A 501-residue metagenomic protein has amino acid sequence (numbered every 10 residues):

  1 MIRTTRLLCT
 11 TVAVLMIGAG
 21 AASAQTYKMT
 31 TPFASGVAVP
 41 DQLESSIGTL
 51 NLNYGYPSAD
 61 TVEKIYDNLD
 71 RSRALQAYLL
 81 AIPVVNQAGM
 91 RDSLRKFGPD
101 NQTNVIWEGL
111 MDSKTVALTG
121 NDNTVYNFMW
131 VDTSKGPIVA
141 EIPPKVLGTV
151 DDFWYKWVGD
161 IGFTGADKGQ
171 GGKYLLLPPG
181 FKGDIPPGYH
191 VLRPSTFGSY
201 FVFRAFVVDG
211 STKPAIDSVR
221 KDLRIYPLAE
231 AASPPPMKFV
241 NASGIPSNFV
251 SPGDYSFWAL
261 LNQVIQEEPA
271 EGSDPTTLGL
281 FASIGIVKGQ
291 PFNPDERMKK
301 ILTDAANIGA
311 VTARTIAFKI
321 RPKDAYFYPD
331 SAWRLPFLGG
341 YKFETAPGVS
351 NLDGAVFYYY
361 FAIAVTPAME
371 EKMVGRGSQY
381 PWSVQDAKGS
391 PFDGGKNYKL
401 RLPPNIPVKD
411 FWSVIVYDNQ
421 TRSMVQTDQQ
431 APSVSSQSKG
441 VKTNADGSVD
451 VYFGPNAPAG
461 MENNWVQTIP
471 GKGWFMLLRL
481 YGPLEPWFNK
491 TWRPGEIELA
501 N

Functional and structural regions predicted by a protein language model:
I2-S23: Gram-negative bacterial Sec-dependent N-terminal signal peptides
A24-N501: A compositional/structural signature for long, glycine/proline-rich flexible linkers and loops on extracytoplasmic
